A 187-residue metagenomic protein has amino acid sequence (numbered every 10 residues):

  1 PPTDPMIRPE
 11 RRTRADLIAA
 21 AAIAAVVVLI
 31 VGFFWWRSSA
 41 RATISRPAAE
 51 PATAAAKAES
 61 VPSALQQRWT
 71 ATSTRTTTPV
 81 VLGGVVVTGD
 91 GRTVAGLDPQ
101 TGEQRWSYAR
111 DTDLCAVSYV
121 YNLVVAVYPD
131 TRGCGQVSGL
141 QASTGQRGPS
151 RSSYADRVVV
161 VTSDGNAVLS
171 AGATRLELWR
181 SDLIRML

Functional and structural regions predicted by a protein language model:
T3-I44: Hydrophobic single-pass membrane-targeting/anchoring helices
A48-T74, P99-E103: A short helix->beta-strand "capping" segment at the edge of beta-propeller domains
R68-T70, S107, S150: Residue-level detector of high-confidence beta-strand sites
T72-V81, R110-N122, S152-N166: Repeated scaffold domains used in trafficking and secretory/extracellular systems, primarily beta-propellers
T88-G91, A126-R132, S170-T174: Beta-strand C-termini and the immediately following turn/loop, strongest in propeller blades
D98-T101, Q141-G145, R180-I184: Short loop/turn segments that connect beta-strands within beta-propeller blades
E103-W106, Q146-P149, M186-L187: A structural motif specific to WD40 beta-propellers
R132-S138, A173-S181: Structural motif
